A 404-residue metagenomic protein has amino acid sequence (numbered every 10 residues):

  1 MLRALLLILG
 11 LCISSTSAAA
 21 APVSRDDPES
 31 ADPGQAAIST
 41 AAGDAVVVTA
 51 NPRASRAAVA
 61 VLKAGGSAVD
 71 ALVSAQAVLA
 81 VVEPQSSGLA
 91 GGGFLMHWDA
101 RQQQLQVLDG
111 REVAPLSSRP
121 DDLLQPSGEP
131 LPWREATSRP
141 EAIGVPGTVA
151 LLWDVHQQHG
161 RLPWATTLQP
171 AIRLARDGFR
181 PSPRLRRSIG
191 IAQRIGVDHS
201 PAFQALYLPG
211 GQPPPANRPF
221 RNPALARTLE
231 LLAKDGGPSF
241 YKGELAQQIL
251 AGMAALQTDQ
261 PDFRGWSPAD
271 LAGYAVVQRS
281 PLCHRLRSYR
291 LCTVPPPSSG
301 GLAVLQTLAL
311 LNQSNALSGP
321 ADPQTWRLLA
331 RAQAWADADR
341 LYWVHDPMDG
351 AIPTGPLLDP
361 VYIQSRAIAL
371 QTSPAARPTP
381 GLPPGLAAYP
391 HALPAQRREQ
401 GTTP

Functional and structural regions predicted by a protein language model:
A4-S15: Bacterial N-terminal signal peptides
A21-R56, A60, A68-G236, F240-K242 (+3 more regions): Noncatalytic scaffold domains of N-terminal-nucleophile
K63-A75, Q106, H391-P404: Internal mixed beta-strand/loop scaffold within catalytic domains of large alpha/beta enzymes
R264, A316-P404: Internal maturation/activation junctions in enzymes
L282-C283, L291-T293, S299, R397-P404: Acidic, low-complexity N-terminal propeptides/linkers enriched in Ser/Thr/Asp/Gly that mediate export, maturation
L302: Flexible, polar/acidic helix-loop-strand segments at domain edges
Q306: Protein kinase glycine-rich loop
